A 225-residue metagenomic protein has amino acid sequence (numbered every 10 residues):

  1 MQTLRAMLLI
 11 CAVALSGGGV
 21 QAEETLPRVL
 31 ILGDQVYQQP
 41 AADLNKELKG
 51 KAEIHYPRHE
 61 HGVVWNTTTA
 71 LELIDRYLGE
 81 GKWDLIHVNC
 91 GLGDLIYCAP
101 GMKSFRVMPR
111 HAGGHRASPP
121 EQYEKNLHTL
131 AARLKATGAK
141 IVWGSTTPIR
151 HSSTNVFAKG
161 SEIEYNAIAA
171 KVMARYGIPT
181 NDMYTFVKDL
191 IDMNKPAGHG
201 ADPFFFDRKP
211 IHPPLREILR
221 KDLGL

Functional and structural regions predicted by a protein language model:
M1-T3: N-terminal secretory signal peptides that target proteins for export/translocation
A6-G17: Bacterial N-terminal signal peptides
G18-A22: Sec/Tat signal peptide C-region and signal peptidase I cleavage site
E23-K125: Conserved SGNH/GDSL esterase-like catalytic core that processes O-acyl groups on lipids and polysaccharides
E53-H55, K140, G177-P179: Conserved beta-strand segments of alpha/beta enzyme cores
I74, L127-A131, N166, A170: Generic structural signal for well-ordered alpha-helices, preferentially at hydrophobic/aromatic core positions
N89-D94, M102, H128-I163: Active-site segments of SGNH/GDSL-like serine hydrolases that catalyze O-acetyl group transfer/hydrolysis on lipids
T146-L225: Catalytic His-Asp segment of secreted/periplasmic serine-dependent ester chemistry enzymes
